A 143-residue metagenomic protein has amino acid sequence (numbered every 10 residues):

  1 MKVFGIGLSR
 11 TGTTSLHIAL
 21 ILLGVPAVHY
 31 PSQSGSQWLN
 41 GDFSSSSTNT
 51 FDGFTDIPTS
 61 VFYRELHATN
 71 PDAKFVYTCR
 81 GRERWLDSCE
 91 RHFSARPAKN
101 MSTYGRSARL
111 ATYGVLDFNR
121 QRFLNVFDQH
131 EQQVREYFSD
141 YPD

Functional and structural regions predicted by a protein language model:
M1-T50: PAPS-dependent sulfotransferase catalytic core
I6-G7, P31, T55-P58, C79-R80: Short His-Asn-centered micro-motif
I21-V25, E65-N125: PAPS-dependent sulfotransferase catalytic domain
P31-G41, C79-L86, Q132, E136-D143: The conserved 3'-phosphoadenosine-5'-phosphosulfate
G41-S47, V61, N100-D143: PAPS-dependent sulfotransferase catalytic domain
D42-A73: Conserved nucleotide-sensing/catalytic segment adjacent to the nucleotide-binding pocket in NTP-handling enzymes
